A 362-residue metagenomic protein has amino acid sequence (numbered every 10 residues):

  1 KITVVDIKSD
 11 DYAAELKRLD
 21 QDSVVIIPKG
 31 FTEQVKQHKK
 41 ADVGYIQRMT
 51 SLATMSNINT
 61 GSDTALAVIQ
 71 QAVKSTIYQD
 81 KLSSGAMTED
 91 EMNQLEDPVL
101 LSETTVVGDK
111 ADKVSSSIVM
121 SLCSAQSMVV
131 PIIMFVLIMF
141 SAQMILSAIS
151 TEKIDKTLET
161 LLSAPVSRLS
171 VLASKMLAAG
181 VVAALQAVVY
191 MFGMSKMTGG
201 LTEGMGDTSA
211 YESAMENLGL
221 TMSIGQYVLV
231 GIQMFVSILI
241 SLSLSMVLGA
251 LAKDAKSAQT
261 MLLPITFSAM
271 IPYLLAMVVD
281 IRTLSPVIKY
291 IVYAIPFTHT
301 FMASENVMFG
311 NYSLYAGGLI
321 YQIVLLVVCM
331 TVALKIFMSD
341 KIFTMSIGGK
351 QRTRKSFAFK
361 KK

Functional and structural regions predicted by a protein language model:
S23, I27-V136: Transport-system extracytoplasmic interface segments
I138-I145, G193, L244-V247, T300 (+2 more regions): Hydrophobic/aromatic residues in alpha-helical transmembrane segments
A142-A164: Transmembrane helix boundary and interhelical loop/hinge segments in multi-pass membrane proteins
V166-M197: Selective transmembrane-helix segments that form parts of the transport pathway or gating/packing helices in multipass
A187-I232, A250-A252, V278-T283, A303-V307: Short helix-loop junctions at transmembrane helix boundaries
G219-I224, L274-V324: Membrane-interfacial helix-loop-helix junctions in multi-pass membrane proteins
T221-F267: A structural motif at transmembrane helix-loop-helix junctions in multipass membrane proteins
V247-D254, V324-K362: Junction motif at the cytosolic side of a transmembrane helix
